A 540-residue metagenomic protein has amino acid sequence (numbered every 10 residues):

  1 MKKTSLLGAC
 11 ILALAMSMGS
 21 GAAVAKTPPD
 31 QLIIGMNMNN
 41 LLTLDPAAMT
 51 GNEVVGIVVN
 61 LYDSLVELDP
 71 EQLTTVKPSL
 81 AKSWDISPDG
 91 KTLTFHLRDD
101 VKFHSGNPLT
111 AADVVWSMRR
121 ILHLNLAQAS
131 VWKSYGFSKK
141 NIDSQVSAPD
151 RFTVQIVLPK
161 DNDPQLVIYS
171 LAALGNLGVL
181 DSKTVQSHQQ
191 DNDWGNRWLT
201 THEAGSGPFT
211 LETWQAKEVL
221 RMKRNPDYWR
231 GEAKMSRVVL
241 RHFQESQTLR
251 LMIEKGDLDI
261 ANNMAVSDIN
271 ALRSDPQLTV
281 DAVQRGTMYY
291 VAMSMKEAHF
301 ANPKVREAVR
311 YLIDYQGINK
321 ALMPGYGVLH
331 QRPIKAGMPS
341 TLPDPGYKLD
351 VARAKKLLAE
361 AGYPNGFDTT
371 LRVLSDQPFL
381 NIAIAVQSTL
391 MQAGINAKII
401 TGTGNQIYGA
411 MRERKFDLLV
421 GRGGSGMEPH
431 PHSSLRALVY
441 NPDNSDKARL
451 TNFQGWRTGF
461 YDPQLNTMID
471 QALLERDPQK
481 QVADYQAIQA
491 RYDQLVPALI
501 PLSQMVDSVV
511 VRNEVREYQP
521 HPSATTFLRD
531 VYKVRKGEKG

Functional and structural regions predicted by a protein language model:
I33, T110-S117, R151-V157, G207-P208 (+7 more regions): Alpha-helical secondary-structure segments
G35-P88, R119, H202-P208: N-terminal lobe/hinge region of extracytoplasmic solute-binding protein
N39-V55, K77-L80, N107, P164-G178 (+6 more regions): A structural "hinge/loop" feature
E53-G56, Q215, L312-S340, Q377-Q387 (+1 more regions): Detector for C-terminal structural segments
P70-E71, A172-E232, R237, V351-A352 (+2 more regions): Gly/Pro-rich hinge or "lid" segments in bacterial periplasmic/extracellular proteins
S83-Q128, Q155-V157, Q165, L249-M252 (+1 more regions): Aromatic- and charge-enriched surface segment that lines or borders ligand/interaction sites
H96, S134-S187: Surface-exposed binding/hinge segments that line and control ligand-binding clefts or catalytic entry sites
R197, N225-A271, S388, N396-K398: Ligand-site clamp/hinge motif
